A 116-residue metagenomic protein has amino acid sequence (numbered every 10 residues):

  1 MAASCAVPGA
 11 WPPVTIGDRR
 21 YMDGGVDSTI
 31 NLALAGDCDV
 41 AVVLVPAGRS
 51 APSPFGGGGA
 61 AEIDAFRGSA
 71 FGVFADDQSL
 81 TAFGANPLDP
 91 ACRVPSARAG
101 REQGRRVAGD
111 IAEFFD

Functional and structural regions predicted by a protein language model:
M1-D116: Patatin-like phospholipase
